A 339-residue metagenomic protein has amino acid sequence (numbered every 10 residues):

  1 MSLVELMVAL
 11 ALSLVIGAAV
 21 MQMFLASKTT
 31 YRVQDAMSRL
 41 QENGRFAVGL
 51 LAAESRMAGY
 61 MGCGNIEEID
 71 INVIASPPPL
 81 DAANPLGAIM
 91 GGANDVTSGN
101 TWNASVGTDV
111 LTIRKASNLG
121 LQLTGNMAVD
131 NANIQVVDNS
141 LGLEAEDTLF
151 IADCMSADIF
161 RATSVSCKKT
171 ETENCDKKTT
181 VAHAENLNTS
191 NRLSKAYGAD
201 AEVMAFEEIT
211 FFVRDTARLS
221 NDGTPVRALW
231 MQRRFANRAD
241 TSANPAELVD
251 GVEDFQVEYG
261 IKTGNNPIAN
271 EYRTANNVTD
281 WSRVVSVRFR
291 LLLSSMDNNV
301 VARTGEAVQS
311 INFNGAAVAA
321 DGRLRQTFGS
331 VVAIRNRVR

Functional and structural regions predicted by a protein language model:
M1-V4, V8-A52, R56-A58: Aliphatic-rich helix starts adjacent to a transmembrane/signal segment
A11, S294-M296: Amphipathic, heptad-repeat alpha-helices with coiled-coil/zipper character that mediate oligomerization and scaffolding
Y31-Q34, S242, Q326: A generic, residue-level signal for flexible/boundary positions that often mark functional hotspots
A47-R283, R290, N298-L324: N-terminal pilin/flagellin-like segments and related low-complexity appendage regions
V285-S294, F328, A333: Extracellular low-complexity, Gly/Ser/Thr-rich intrinsically disordered linkers and protease-sensitive activation/hinge
A320-R339: Low-complexity, S/T/G/P-rich flexible repeat/linker segments used as non-globular hinges and stalks within
